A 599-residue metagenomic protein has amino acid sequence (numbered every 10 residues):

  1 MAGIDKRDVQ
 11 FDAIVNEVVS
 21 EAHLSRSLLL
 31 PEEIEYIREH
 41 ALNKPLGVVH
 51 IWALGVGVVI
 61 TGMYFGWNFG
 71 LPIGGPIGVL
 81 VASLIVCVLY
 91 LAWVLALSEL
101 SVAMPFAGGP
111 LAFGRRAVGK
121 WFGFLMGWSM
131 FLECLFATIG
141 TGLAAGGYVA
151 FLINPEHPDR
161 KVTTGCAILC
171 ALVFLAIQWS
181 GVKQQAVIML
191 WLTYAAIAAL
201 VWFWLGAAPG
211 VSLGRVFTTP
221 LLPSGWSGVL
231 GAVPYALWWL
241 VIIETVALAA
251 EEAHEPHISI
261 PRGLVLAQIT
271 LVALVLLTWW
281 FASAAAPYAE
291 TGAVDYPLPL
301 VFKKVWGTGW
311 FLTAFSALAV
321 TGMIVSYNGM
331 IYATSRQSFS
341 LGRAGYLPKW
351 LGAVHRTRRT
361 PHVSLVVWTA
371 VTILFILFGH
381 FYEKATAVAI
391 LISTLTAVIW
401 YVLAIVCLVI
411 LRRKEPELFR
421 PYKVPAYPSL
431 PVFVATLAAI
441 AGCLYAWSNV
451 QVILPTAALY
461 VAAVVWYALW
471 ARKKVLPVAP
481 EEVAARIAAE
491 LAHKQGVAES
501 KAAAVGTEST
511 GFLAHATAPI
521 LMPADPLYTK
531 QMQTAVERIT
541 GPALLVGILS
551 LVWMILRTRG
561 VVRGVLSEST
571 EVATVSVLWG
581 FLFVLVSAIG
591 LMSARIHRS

Functional and structural regions predicted by a protein language model:
A2-L80, Y90-L95, A107, G214 (+2 more regions): Membrane-interface "cap" regions at the ends of multi-pass membrane proteins
I34-G147, L237, I243-V246, A439 (+2 more regions): Transmembrane helix-boundary motif of multi-pass solute transporters/channels
I37, L42, V79-L80, E156-V162 (+1 more regions): Helix-loop-helix junctions that connect adjacent transmembrane segments in multi-pass membrane transporters
A41, I188, L351-R358, V398-V450 (+1 more regions): C-terminal membrane-solvent junction of multi-pass transporters and transport-like membrane proteins
F69-P72, V81-A82, L91-A171, A176-W179 (+2 more regions): Hydrophobic transmembrane alpha-helices that form the core helical bundles of multi-pass secondary transporters
A112-G114, G119, A150-E156, G263-I331 (+1 more regions): TM-loop-TM module centered on a large, flexible mid-protein loop between adjacent transmembrane helices in multi-pass
V162-G210, P223-G225, L264-I269, S393-V402 (+2 more regions): Membrane-interface loop-to-helix entry segments
A199-F203, S338, L391-R420, P431-I440 (+3 more regions): Hydrophobic alpha-helical segments of multi-pass membrane transport proteins
